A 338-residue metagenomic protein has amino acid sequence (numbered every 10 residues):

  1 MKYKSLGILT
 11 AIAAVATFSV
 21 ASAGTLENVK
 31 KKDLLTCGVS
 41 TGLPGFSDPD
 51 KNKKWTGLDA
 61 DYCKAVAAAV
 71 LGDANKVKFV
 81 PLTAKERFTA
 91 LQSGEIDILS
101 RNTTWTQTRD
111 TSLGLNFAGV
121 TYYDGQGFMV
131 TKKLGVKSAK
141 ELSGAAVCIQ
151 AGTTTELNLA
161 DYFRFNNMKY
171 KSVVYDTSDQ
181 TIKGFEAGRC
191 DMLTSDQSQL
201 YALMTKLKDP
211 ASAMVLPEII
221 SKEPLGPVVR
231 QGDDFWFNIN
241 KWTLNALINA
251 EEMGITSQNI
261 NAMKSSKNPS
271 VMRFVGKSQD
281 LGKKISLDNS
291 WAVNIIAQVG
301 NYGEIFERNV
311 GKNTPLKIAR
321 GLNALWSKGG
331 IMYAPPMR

Functional and structural regions predicted by a protein language model:
M1-I8: Bacterial N-terminal signal peptides that target proteins for export
L9-T17: Bacterial N-terminal signal peptides
T17-A23: Sec/Tat signal peptide C-region and signal peptidase I cleavage site
L35-T36, A74-N75, S93-R101, A145-C148 (+1 more regions): Alpha-to-beta junction loops
T36-G45, W55-V70, T104, D124-Q180: Bilobed "Venus flytrap"/periplasmic-binding protein-like clamshell domains and structurally analogous long
D61-K64, A68-V70, K133-V136, K140 (+6 more regions): Extended ligand-binding regions for polar small-molecule ligands
K64, A68, G72, K76-E141 (+3 more regions): Acidic, polar ligand-binding/catalytic clefts
K277-R338: C-terminal functional modules
